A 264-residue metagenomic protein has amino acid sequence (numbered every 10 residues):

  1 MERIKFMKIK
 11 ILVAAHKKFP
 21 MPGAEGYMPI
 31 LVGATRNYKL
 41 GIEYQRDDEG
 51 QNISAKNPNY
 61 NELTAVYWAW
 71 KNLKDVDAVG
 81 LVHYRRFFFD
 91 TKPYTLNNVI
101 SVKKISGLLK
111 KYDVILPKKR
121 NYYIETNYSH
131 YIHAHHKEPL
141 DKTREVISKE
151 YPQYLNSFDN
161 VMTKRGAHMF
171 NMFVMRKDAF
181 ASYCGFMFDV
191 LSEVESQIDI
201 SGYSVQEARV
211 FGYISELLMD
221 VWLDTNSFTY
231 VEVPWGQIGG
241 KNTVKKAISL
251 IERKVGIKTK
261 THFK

Functional and structural regions predicted by a protein language model:
E2-K264: ER/Golgi luminal nucleotide-sugar-dependent glycosyltransferases, focusing on the catalytic module
